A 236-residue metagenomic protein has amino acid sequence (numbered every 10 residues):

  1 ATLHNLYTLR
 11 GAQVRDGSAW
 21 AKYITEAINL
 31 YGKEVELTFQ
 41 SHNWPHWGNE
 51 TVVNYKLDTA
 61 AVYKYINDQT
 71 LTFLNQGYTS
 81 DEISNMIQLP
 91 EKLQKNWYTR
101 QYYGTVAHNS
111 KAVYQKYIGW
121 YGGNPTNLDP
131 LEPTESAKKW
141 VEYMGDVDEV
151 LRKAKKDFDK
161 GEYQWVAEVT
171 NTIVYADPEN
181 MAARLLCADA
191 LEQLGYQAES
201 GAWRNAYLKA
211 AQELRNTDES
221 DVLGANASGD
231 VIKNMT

Functional and structural regions predicted by a protein language model:
A1-Q76: Metallo-beta-lactamase
T72-T236: C-terminal regulatory/interaction regions
